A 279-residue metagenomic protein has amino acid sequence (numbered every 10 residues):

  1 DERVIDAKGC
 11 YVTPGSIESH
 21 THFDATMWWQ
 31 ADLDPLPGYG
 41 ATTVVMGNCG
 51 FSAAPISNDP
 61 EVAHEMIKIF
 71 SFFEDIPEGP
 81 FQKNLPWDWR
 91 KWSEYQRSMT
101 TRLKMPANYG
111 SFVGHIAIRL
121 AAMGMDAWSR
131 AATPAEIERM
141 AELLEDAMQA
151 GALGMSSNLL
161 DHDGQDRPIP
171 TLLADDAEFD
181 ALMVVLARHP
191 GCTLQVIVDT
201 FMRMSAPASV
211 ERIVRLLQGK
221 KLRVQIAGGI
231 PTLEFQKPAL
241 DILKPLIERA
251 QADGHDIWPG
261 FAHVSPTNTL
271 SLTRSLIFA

Functional and structural regions predicted by a protein language model:
D1-G15: Histidine-rich, glycine-flanked metal-binding segment
V4-D6, S111, D256-W258: Conserved beta-strand scaffold positions in the cores of enzyme catalytic domains, especially in NTP/NDP-utilizing
G9-Y11, V113, L159, L186: Short, small-residue-rich loop/turn micro-motifs
Y11-P35: Di-metal (Zn2+ and/or Mg2+/Mn2+) metal-binding site signature of metallo-dependent hydrolases with the MBL/beta-CASP
T13, V45-M46, P259: Hydrophobic residues in well-ordered beta-strands that form the structural core
H22-A25, C49-S52, T200-M202, I230: Acidic, glycine-rich active-site loops and adjacent beta-strand->loop/helix elements that engage anionic groups
W29-M155: Divalent-metal coordination cores built from histidine and acidic residues
S93-K104, R130-A279: Histidine/acidic residue-rich metal-binding segments in metalloenzymes
